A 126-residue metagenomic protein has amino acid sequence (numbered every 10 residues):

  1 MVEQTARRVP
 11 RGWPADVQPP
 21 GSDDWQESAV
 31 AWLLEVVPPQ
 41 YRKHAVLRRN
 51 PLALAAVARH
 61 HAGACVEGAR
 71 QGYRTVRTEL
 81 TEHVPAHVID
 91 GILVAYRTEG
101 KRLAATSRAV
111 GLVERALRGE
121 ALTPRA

Functional and structural regions predicted by a protein language model:
M1-Q4: Intrinsically disordered, low-complexity regulatory segments in eukaryotic proteins
R7: IQ-motif-like calmodulin-binding regions
P20-A126: Eukaryotic low-complexity, intrinsically disordered regulatory segments enriched in serine, proline and acidic residues
